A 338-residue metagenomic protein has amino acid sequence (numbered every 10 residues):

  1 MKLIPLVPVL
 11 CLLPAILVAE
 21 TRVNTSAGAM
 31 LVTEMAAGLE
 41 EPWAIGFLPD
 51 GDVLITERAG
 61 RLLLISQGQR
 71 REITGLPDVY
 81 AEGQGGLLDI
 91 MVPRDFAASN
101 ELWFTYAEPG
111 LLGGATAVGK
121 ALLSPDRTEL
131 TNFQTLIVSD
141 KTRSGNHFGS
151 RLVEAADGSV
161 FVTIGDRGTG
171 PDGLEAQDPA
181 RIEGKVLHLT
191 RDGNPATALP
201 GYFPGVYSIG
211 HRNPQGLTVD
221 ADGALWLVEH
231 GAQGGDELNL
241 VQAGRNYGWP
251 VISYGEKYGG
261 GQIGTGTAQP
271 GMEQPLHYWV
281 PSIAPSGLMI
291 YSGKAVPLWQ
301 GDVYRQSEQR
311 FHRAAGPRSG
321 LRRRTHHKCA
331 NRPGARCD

Functional and structural regions predicted by a protein language model:
P5-A15: Bacterial N-terminal signal peptides
A19-G170, G216, G223-G231, P281-R322: Acidic, Gly/Ser/Thr-rich repeat motifs that build Ca2+-stabilized beta-propeller blades
A19-L31, P125-L130, D192-P200, Y254-G271 (+1 more regions): Blade/loop signatures of beta-propeller domains
V32, Q69-E72, N132-Q134, P195 (+3 more regions): Predominantly a core beta-strand signature of beta-propeller blades across repeat-based propeller domains
E108, V162-E183, G235-V241: Short, conserved, GDST-rich strand-edge loop motifs in beta-rich repeat architectures
A121-T128, L187-A196, V241-G248, A315-R323: Short loop/turn segments immediately following beta-strands, especially the blade-tip and inter-blade linker loops
G205-E237, Q242: Repeat-solenoid scaffold signature
H211, R322-D338: Conserved blade-ending motifs and adjacent loop-strand segments that build the rim/top face of beta-propeller domains
